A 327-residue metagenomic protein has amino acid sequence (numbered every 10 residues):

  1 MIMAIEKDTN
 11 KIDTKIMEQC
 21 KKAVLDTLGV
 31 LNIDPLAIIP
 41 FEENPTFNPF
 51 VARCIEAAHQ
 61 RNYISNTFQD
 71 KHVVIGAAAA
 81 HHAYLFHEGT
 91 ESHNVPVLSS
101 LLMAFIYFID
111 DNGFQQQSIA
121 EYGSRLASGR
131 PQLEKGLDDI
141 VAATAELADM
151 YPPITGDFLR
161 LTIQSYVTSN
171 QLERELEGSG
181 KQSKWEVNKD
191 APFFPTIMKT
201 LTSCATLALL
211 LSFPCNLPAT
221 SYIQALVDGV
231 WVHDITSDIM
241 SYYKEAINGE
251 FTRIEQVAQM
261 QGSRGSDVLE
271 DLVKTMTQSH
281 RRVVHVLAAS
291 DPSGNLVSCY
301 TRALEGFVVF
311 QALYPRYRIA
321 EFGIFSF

Functional and structural regions predicted by a protein language model:
M1-F327: Alpha-helical, largely C-terminal catalytic domains that coordinate divalent metal ions via clustered Asp/Glu/His
